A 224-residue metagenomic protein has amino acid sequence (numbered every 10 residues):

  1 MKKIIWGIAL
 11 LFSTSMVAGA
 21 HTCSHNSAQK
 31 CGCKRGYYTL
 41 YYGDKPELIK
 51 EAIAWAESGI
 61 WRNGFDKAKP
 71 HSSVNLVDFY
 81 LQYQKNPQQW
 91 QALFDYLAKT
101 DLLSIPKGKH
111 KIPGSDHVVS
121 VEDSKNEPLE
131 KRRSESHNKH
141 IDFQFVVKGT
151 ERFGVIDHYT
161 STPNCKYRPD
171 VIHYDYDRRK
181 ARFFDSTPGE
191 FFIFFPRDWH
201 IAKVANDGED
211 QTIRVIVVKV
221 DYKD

Functional and structural regions predicted by a protein language model:
M1-L40: Bacterial Sec-dependent N-terminal signal peptides
A28-C31, L48-S120, K131: A short, N-terminal "cap"/entry segment at the start of jelly-roll beta-barrel domains of the cupin/DSBH fold
V119-S136, E151-S161: Conserved short histidine dyad/triad with adjacent acidic residue
K139-E151, D157, Y167-I172, K219: Short, conserved beta-strand element in jelly-roll/cupin
T162-D185: Double-stranded beta-helix
D185-A205: Conserved metal-binding segment of the jelly-roll/cupin
F191-I193, D210-D224: A short hydrophobic beta-strand segment most commonly corresponding to one strand of the jelly-roll/cupin
